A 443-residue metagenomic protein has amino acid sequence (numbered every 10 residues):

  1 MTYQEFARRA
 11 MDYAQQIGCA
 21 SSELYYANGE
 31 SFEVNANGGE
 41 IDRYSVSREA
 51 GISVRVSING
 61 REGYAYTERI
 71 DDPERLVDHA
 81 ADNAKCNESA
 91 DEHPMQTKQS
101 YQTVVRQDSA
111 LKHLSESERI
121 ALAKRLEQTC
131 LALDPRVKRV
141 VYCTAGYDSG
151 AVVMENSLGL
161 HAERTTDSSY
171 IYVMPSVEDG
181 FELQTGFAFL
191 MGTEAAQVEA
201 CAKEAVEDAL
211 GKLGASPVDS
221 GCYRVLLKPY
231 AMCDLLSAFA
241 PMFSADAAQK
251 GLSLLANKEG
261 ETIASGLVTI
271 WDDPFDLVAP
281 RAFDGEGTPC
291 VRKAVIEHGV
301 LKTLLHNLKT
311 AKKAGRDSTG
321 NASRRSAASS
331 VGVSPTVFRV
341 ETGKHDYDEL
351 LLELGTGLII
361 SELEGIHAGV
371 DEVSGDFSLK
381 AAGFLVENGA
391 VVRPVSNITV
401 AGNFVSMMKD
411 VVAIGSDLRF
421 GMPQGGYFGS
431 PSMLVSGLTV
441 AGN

Functional and structural regions predicted by a protein language model:
M1-R281, T288-R292, E297-V300, N388-A390 (+2 more regions): Active-site bordering "gate/hinge" segments that shape substrate access to catalytic or cofactor-binding pockets
Q102-T103, M242, K258-N443: Dual-mode signal for accessory low-complexity, basic/Gly-rich regions
